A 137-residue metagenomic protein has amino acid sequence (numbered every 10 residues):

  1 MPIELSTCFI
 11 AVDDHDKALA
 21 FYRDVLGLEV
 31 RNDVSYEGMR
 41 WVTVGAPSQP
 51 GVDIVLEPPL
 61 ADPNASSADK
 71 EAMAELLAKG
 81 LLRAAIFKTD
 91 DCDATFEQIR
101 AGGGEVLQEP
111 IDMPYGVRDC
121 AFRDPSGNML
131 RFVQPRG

Functional and structural regions predicted by a protein language model:
M1-F9, E29-R123, V133-G137: Vicinal oxygen chelate
V12-D16: Short acidic-aromatic low-complexity motifs
K17-A18, A94: Short Gly/charged-rich anion-binding patches and loops
A18-R23, I99, G127: Conserved active-site tyrosine of GNAT-family acetyltransferases
